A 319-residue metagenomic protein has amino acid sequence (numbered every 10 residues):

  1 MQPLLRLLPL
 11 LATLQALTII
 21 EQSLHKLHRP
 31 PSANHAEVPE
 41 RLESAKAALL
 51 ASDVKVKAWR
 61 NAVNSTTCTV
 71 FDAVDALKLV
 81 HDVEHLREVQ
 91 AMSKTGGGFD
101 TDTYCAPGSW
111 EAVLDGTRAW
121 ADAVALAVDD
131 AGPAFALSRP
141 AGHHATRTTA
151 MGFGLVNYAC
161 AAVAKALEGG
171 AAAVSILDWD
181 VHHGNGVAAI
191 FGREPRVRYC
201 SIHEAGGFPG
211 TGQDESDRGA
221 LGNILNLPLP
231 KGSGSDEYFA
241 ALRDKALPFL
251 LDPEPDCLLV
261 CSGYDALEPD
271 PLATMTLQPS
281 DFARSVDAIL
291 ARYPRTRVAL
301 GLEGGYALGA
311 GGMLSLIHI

Functional and structural regions predicted by a protein language model:
Q2, I317-H318: N-terminal low-complexity segments that are often proline-rich with Ser/Thr-Pro
P3-Q15: Cleavable N-terminal signal peptides of Sec/SRP-targeted secreted and luminal proteins
L14-I317: HDAC/HDAC-like amidohydrolase catalytic core signature
